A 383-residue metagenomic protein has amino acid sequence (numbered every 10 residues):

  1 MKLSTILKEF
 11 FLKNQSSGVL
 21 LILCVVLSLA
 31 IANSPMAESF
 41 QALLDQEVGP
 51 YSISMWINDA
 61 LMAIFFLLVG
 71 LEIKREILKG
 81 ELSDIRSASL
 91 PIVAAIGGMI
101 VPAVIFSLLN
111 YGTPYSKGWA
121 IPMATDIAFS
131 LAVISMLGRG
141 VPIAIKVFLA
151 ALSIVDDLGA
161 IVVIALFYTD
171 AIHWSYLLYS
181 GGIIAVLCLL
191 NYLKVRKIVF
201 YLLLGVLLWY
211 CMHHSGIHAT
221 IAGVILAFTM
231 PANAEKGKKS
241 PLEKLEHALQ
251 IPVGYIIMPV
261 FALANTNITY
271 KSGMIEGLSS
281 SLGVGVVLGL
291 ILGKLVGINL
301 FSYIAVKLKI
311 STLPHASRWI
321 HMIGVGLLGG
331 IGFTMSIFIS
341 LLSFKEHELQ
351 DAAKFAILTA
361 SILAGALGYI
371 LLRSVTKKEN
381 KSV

Functional and structural regions predicted by a protein language model:
L3-K13, K197-L207, C211, A222-I320 (+2 more regions): Predominantly late transmembrane helices and immediately cytosolic-facing juxtamembrane segments
L3-K8, V69-S83, L131-P142, A185-R196 (+3 more regions): C-terminal ends of transmembrane helices
V25-S39, N265: Alpha-helical transmembrane segments of multi-pass membrane proteins
M36-P50, N110-Y115, V162, I268-S279 (+1 more regions): Membrane-interface helix termini and inter-helical loops of multi-pass transporters
M55-F66, P114-A128, T169-G182, H218-L226 (+1 more regions): Structural signature of hydrophobic alpha-helical transmembrane segments
I77-V104, H173-A185, Y270-V296, W319-M322 (+1 more regions): Entry/N-cap segments of selected transmembrane alpha helices and their immediately preceding amphipathic helices
V93-L131, V287-S343, L363-R373: Transmembrane alpha-helices that form the ion-translocation and gating core of multi-pass ion transport proteins
G138-P231: Functional cores that coordinate and move charged inorganic groups
